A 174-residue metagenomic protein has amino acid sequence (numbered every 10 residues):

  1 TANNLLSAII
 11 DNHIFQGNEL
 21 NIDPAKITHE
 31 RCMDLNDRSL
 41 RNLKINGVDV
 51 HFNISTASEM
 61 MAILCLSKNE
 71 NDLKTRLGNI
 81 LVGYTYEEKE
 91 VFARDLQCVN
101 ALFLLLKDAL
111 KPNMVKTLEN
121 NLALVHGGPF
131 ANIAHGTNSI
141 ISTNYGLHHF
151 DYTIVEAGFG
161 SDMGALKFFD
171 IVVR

Functional and structural regions predicted by a protein language model:
T1-R174: Flexible phosphate-sensing "switch/lid" loops adjacent to ATP/NTP-binding sites across phosphate-transfer
